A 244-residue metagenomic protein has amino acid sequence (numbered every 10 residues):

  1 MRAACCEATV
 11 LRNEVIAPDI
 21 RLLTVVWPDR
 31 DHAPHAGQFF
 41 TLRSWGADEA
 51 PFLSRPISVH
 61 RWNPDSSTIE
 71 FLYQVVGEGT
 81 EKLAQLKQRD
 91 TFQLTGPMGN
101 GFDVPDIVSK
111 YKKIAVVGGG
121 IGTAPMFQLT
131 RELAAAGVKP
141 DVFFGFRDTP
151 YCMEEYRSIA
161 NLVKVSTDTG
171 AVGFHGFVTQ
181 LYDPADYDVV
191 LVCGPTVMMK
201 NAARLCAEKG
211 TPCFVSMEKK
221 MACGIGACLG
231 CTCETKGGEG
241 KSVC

Functional and structural regions predicted by a protein language model:
R2-Q88: Ferredoxin-reductase
R12, R61, V165-T167, V215 (+1 more regions): Structural signal for conserved beta-strand scaffold positions within catalytic alpha/beta enzyme cores
P34-G37, P56, T68-I69, M126 (+3 more regions): A general structural signal for well-ordered alpha-helical segments in protein cores
E78-A222: FNR/FR-type flavoprotein reductase catalytic core
P125, T196, K219-C244: Local cysteine-cluster metal-coordination motifs and their immediate loop/turn environment, predominantly Fe-S cluster
